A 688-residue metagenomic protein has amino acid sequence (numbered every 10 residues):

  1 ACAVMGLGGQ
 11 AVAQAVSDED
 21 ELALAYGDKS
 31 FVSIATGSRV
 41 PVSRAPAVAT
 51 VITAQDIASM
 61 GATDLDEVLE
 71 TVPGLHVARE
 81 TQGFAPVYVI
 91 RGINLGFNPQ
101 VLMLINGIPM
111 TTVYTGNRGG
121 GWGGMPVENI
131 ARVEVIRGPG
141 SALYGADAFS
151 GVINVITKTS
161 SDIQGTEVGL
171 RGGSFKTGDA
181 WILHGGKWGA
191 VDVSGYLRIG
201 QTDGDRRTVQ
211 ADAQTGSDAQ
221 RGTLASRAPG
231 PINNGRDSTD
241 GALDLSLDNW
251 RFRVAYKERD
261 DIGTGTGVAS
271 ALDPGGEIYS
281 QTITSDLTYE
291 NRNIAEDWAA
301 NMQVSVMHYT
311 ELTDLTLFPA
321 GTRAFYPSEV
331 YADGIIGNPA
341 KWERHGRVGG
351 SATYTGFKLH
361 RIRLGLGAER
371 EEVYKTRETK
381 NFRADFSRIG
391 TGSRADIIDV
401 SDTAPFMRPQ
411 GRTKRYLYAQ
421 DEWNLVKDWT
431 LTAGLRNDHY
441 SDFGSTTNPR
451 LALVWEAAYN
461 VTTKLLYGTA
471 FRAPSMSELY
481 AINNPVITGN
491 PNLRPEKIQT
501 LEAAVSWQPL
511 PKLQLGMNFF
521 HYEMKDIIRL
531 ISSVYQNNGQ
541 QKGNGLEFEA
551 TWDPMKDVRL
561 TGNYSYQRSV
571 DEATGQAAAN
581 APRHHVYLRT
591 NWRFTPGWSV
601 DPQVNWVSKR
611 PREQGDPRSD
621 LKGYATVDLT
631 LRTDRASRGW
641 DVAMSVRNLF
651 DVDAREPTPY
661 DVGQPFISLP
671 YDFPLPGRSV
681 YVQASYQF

Functional and structural regions predicted by a protein language model:
A1-A62, D66-E70, G185, N291 (+1 more regions): N-terminal Sec signal peptide and the immediately downstream disordered periplasmic leader that contains the TonB box
I34, A49, D66, E70-P109 (+1 more regions): Extracytoplasmic beta-strand/coil segments of soluble accessory domains associated with Gram-negative outer-membrane
L65-V68, V87-G92, V101-N106, G120-G123 (+5 more regions): N-terminal periplasmic accessory domains that precede and gate Gram-negative outer-membrane beta-barrel machines
P109-R137: Short acidic/polar hinge/loop motifs at secondary-structure boundaries that mediate gating or recognition
A142, N154, D162-I163, G169-R171 (+3 more regions): Periplasmic-side early beta-strands and strand-to-turn transitions of outer-membrane beta-barrels
G185, V191, T239-G241, S246 (+4 more regions): Conserved C-terminal beta-signal and adjacent last beta-strands/turns of outer-membrane beta-barrel proteins
N301-S305, Y374, E456, N460-K464 (+6 more regions): Membrane-embedded beta-barrel scaffold of Gram-negative outer-membrane proteins
N424-T430, L515-M524, N537-Q614, S685-Q687: Gram-negative outer-membrane beta-barrel transporters
